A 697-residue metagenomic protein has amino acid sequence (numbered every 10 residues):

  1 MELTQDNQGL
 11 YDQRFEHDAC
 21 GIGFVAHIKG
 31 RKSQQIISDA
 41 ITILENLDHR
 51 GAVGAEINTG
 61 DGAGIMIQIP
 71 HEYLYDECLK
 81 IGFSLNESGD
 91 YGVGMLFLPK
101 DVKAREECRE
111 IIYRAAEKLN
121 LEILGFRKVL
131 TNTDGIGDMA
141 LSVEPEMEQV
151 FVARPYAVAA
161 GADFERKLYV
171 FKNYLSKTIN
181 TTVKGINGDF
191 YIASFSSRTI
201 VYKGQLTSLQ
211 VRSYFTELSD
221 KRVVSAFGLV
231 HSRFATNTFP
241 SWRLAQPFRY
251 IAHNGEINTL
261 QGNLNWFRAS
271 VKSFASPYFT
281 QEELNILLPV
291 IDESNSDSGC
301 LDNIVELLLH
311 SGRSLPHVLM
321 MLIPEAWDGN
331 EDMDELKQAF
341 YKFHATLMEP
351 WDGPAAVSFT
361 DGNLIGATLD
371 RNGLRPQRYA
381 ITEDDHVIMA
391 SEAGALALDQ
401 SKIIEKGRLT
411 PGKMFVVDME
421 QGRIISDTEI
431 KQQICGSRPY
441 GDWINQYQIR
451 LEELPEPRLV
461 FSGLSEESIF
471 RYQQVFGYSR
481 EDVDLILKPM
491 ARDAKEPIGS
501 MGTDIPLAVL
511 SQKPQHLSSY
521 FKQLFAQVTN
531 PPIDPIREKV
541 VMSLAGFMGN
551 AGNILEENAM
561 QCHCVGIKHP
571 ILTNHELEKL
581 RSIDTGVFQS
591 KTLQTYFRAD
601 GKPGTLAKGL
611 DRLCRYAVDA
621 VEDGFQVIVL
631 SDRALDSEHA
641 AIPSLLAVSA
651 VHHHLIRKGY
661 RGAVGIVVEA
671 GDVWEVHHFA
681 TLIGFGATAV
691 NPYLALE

Functional and structural regions predicted by a protein language model:
M1, K29-R31, K221-V223, H310-L315 (+4 more regions): Secondary-structure transition/capping motifs at alpha-helix termini and the adjoining loop/turn into the next element
M1-N553, A559, I583-D584: Conserved short alpha-helical segments that host acidic/polar catalytic motifs at enzyme active sites
G9, K29, S33-I36, P240-L244 (+4 more regions): Alpha-helix N-cap/helix-initiation motif
S219-S225, Q246, D493-P497, T503-G659: Non-catalytic terminal/interface segments that mediate subunit docking, oligomerization, and allosteric communication
R233, A393-A395, A634, A670-W674 (+1 more regions): Acidic, glycine-rich active-site loops and adjacent beta-strand->loop/helix elements that engage anionic groups
G255, G665-V676: Glycine-rich beta-to-alpha transition loops that act as phosphate-gripper elements at the mouths of alpha/beta enzyme
P411-K413, V417-Q421, I683-E697: Active-site or pore-adjacent capping/gating segments
D672-G686: Catalytic cores of alpha/beta
